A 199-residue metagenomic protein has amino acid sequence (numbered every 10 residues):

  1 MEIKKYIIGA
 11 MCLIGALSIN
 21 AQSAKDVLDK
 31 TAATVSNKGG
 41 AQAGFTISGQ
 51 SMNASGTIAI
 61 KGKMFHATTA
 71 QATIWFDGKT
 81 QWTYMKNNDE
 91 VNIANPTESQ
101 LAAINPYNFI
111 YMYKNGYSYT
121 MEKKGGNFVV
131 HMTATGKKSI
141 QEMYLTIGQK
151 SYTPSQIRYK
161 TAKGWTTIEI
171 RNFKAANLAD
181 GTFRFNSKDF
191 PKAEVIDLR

Functional and structural regions predicted by a protein language model:
I3, I7, L13, L17-N53 (+3 more regions): N-terminal leader/targeting segments and the immediate start of mature chains
G44-I47, H66-A70, V129-G136, Q156-K160: Short beta-strand segments that buttress and anchor functional surface loops
N53, T57-I104, T161-T167: An acidic-aromatic
S55-T57, A72-T73, S118-T120, E142-T146: Short, surface-exposed charged micro-motifs
I60-K63, W75-D77, M143-Q156: A short, surface-exposed beta-strand/turn
P96-G126: Flexible, surface-exposed loop/linker segments and immediately adjacent secondary-structure boundaries
K124-G126, A134-E142, Q149-R199: Non-transmembrane domains of secretory- and envelope-associated proteins
